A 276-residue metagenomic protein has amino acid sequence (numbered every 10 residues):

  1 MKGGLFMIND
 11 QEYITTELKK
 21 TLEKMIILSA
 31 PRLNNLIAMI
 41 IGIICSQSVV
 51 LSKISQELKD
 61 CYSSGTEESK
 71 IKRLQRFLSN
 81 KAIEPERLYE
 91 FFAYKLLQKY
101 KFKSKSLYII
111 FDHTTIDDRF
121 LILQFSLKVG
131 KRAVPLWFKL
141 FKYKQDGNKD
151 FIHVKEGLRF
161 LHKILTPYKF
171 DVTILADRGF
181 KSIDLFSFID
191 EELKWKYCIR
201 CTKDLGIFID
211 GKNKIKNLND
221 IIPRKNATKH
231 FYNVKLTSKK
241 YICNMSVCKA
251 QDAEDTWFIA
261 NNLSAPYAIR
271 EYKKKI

Functional and structural regions predicted by a protein language model:
M1-S48, P85-E90, F102-L107, D118 (+1 more regions): Single, function-defining residue in the core of a domain
A30-K81, A133: Short, positively charged, Gly/Tyr-enriched micro-motifs that form contact patches at catalytic or ligand/partner
S55-L58, L78, H113-T115, L127-V129 (+1 more regions): Short glycine-rich, polar/acidic loop-and-turn segments at beta strand-coil junctions
K59, E68-D117, A176-D177: Active-site- or DNA-interface-adjacent structural scaffold in DNA-acting proteins
F120-F125: Short glycine-rich loop/turn motifs
